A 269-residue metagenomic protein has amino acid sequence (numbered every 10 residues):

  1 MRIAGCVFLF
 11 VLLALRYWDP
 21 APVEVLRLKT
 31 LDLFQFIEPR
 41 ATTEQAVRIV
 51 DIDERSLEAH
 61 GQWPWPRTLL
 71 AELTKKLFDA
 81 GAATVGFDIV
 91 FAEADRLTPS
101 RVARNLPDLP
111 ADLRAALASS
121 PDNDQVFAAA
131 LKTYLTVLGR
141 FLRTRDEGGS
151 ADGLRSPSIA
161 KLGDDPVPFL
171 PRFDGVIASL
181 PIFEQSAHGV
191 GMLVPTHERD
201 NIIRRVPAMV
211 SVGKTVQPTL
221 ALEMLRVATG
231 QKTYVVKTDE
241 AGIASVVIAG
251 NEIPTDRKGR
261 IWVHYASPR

Functional and structural regions predicted by a protein language model:
M1-P268: Non-transmembrane functional regions of envelope-associated proteins
